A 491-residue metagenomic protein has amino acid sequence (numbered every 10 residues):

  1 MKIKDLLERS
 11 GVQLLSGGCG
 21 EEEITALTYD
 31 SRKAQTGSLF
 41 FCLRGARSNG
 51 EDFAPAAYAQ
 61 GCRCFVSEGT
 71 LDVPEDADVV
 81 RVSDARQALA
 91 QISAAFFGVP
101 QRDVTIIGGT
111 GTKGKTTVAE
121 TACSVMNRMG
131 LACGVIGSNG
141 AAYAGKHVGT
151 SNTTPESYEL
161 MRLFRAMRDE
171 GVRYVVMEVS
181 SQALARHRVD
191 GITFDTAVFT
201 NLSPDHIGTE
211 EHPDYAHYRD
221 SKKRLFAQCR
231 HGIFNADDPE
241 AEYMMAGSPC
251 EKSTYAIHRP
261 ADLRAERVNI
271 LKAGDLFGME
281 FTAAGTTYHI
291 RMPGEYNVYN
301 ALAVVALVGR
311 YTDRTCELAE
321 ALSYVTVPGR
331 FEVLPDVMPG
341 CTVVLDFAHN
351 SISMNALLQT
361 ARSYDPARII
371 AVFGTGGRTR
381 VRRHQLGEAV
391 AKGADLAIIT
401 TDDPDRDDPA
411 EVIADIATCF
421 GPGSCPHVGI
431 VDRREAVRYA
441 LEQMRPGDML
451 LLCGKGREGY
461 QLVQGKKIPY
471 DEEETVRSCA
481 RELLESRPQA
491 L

Functional and structural regions predicted by a protein language model:
M1-L15, T36-L39, Q87, P249 (+3 more regions): ATP-dependent carboxylate-amine ligase
M1-Q91, A227, P239, H289 (+4 more regions): N-terminal leader/targeting and accessory segments in enzymes
L6, S38, A57, I92 (+13 more regions): Residue-level signal for inorganic ion chemistry
S10, L89-A236, E240-C250, D365 (+1 more regions): Phosphate-binding loop of NTP-binding sites
A26-Y29, G61-E68, V176-M177, G232-A236 (+1 more regions): Short, hydrophobic beta-strand segments that form beta-sheet elements in well-ordered domains
G45-R47, L71, S181-Q182, S203-H206 (+4 more regions): Short glycine-rich anion-binding loops that position phosphate/pyrophosphate groups of nucleotides and phosphorylated
R47, E51-D52, R186, G208-D214 (+3 more regions): Glycine/threonine-rich flexible loop motifs
D72-D76, E170, A185, D195-T342 (+2 more regions): Acidic, Mg2+-coordinating active-site environments of NTP-dependent enzymes
